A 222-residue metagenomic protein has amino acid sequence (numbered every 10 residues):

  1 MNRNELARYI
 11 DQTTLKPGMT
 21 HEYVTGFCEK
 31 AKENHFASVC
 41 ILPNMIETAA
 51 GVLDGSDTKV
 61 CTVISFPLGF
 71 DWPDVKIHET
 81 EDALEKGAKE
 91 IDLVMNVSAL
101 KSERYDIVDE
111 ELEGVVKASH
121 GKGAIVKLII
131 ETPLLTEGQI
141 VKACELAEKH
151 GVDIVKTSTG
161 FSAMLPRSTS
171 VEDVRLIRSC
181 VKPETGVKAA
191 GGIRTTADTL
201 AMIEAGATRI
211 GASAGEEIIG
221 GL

Functional and structural regions predicted by a protein language model:
R3-N34, N44-V187, T195-L222: Alpha/beta enzyme core
I41, A190: Small/polar loops that bind or transfer phosphate-bearing groups
